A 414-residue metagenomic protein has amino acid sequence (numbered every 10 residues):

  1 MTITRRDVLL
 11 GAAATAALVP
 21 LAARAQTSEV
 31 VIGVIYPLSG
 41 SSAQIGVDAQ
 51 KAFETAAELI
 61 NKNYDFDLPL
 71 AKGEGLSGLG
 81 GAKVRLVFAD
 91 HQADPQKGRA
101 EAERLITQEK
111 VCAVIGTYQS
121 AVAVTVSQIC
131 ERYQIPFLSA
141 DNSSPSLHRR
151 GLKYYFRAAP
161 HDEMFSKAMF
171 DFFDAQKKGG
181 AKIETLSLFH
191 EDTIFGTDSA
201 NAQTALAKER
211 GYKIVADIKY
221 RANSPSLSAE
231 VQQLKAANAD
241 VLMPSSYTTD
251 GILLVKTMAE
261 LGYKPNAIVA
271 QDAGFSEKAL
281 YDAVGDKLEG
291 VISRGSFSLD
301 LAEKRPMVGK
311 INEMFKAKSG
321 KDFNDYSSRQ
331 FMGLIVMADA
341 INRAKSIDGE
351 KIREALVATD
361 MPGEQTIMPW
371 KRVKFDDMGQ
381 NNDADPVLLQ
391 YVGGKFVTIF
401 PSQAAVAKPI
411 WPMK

Functional and structural regions predicted by a protein language model:
M1-I3, T15-A16: Secretory targeting signals
T2-L10, A25-K414: Extracytosolic ligand-binding ectodomains
P20-A22: N-terminal signal peptide c-region/cleavage motif recognized by signal peptidases
